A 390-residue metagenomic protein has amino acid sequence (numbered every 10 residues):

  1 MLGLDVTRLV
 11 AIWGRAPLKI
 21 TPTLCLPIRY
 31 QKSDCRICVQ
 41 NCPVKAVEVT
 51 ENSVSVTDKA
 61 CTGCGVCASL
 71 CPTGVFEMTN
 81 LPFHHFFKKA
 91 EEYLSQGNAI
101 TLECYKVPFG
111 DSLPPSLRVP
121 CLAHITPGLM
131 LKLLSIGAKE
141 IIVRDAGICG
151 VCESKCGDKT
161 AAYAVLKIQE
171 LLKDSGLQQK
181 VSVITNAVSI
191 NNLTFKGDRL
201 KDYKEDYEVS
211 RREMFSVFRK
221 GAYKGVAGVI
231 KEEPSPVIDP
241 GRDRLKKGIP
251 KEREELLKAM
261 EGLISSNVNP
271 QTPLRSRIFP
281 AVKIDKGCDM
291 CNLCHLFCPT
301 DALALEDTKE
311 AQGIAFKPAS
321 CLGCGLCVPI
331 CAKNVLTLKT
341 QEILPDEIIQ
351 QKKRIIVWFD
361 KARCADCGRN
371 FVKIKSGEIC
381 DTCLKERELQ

Functional and structural regions predicted by a protein language model:
M1-I12, P17, P22-T23, P27 (+4 more regions): Flanking helices and flexible, charged tails adjoining ferredoxin-like Fe-S electron-transfer domains in multi-subunit
M1-N41, G97-K106, L193-E310, A319-S320 (+5 more regions): Ferredoxin-type iron-sulfur electron-transfer modules and their immediate structural context
C42, L70-C71, F297-C298, I330-C331: Cysteine-centered loop/knuckle micro-motif
P43-H85: Helix-enriched interaction subdomains in cytosolic or periplasmic regions, typified by TIR/SEFIR signaling/NADase cores
V47-E48, F76, L303-A304, L336-T337: A short, conserved structural fragment
S53-T62, I284-D285, G313-G323, R354-I355: Flexible gly/pro/ser-rich segments immediately N-terminal to CXXCH heme-c attachment motifs in exported/periplasmic
